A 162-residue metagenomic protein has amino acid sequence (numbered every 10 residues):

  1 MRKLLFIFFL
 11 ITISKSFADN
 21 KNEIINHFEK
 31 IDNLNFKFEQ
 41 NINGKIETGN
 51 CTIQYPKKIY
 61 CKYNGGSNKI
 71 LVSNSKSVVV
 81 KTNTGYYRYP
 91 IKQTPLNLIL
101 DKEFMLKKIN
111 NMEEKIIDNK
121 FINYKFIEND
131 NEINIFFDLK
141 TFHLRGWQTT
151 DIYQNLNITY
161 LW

Functional and structural regions predicted by a protein language model:
L4-I13: Sec-dependent N-terminal signal peptides
S16-A18: Boundary at the C-terminal end of the N-terminal hydrophobic targeting segment
N26-I46: A short, Trp-centered hydrophobic/proline-enriched beta-strand micro-motif
K30, T52-K58, S73-S77, N119 (+1 more regions): Short, solvent-exposed coil/turn segments at beta-strand boundaries
N43-I46, G65-G66, N83-T84, E128-D130 (+1 more regions): Glycine-centered tight beta-turn/hairpin loop motif at sheet-sheet or coil-to-beta transitions
C51-L100: An acidic-aromatic
Y89-N123: Surface-exposed, charged, gly/pro-rich loop-and-adjacent secondary-structure segments at domain edges
K115-W162: Gly/Pro-enriched, hydrophobic low-complexity segments that function as extracytoplasmic propeptides/linkers
